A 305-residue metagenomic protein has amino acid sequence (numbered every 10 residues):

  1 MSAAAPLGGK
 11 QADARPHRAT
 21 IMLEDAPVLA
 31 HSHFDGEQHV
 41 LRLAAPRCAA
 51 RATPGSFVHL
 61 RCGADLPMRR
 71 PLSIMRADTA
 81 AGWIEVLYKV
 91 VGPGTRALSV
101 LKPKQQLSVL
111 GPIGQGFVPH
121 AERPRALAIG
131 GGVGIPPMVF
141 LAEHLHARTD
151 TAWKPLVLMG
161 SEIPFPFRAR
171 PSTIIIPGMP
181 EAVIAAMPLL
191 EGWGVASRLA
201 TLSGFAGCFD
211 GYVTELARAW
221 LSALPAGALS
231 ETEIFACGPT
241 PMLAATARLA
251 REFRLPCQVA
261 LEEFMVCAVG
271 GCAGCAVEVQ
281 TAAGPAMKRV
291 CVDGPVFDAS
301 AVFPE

Functional and structural regions predicted by a protein language model:
S2-R18: A eukaryote-biased signal for short, well-structured alpha-helical docking elements
P16-P103: Ferredoxin-reductase
S32, R61, R76, A200-S203 (+1 more regions): Beta-strand->loop->alpha-helix junctions that form or flank phosphate-binding loops in nucleotide-handling enzymes
G63-A64, P112, Q280: Short, surface-exposed secondary-structure boundary micro-motifs
P93-V259: FNR/FR-type flavoprotein reductase catalytic core
P137, T240-M242, E262-V296: Local cysteine-cluster metal-coordination motifs and their immediate loop/turn environment, predominantly Fe-S cluster
G294-E305: A charged, well-structured terminal subsegment
